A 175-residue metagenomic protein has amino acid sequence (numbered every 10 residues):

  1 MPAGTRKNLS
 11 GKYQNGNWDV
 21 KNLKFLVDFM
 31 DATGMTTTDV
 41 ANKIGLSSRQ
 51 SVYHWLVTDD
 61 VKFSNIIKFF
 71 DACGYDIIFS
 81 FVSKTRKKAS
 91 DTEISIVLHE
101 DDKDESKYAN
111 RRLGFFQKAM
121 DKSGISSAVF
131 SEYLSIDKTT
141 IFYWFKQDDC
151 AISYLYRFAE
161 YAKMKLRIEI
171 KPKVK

Functional and structural regions predicted by a protein language model:
P2-M35, T92-S123, E169: A short, Lys/Arg-rich alpha-helix, primarily the initiator
F25, T36, K62-N65, S126 (+1 more regions): Residues that mark the N-terminal boundary/hinge immediately upstream of a DNA-recognition element
M30, A41-N42, F70, M120 (+2 more regions): The alpha-helix within a helix-turn-helix
G34-Y53, S123-F142: Short alpha-helical DNA-recognition segment
S64-F79, I152-I168: DNA major-groove recognition helix of helix-turn-helix/homeodomain DNA-binding modules
S80-S90, K171-K175: Short amphipathic recognition helices of helix-turn-helix/homeodomain-type DNA-binding modules
